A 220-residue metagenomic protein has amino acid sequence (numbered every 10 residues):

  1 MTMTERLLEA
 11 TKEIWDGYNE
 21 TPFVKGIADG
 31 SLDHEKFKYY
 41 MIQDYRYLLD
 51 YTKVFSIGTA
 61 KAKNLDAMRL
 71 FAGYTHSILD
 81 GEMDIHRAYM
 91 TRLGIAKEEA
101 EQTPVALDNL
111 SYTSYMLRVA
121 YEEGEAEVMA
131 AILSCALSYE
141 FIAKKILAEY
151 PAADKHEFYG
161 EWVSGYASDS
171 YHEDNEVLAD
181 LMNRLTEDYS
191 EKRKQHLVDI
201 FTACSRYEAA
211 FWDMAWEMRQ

Functional and structural regions predicted by a protein language model:
M1-E5, E9, Q220: Basic/polar N-terminal segments that are highly enriched at the extreme N-terminus, encompassing both cleavable
R6, M68-E173, T202, R206: Active-site-proximal alpha-helical scaffolds that flank and shape metal-associated catalytic sites
L8-L32, Y51, A179-D188: Short alpha-helical hairpin
K12-G17, S31-K61, G81, A130-E140 (+1 more regions): Alpha-helical bundle segments that constitute or directly flank the non-heme di-iron/ferroxidase center
N64-L65: Short loop-to-helix capping motifs
S168-T202: Long amphipathic all-alpha helical oligomerization modules
L197-Q220: Acidic, carboxylate-rich catalytic segments that either coordinate divalent cations
